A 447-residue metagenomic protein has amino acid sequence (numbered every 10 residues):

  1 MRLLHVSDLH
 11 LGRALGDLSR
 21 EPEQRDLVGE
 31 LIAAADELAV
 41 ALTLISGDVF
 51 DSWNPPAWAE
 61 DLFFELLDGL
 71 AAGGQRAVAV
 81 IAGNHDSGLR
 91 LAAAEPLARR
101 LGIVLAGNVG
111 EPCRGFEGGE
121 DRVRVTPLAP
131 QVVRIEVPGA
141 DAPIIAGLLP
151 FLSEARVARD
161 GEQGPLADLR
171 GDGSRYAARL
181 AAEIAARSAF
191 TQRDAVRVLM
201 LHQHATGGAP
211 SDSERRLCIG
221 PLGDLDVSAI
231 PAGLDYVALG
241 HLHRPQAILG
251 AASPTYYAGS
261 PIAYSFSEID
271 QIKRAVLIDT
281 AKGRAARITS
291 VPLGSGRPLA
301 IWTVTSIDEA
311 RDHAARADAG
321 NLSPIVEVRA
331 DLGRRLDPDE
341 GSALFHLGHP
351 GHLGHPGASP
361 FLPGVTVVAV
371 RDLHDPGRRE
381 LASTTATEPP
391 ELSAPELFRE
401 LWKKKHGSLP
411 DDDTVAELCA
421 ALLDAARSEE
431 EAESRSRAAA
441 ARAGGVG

Functional and structural regions predicted by a protein language model:
M1-Q75, A420-A425, V446: N-terminal active-site segment of His-dependent metallophosphoesterases
V6-S7, T43-D48, A77-N84, V104-V109 (+3 more regions): Active-site neighborhood of phospho(di)ester-bond hydrolases with catalytic His/Asp-centered motifs
H10, V40-W58, Q75-L89, A205-P221: Active-site neighborhood of divalent metal-dependent phosphoester/pyrophosphate hydrolases
G16, V49-L66, A82-L101, A106-G107 (+3 more regions): Metal-dependent catalytic neighborhoods of phosphoester/phosphodiester hydrolases
L42, D279-G447: Accessory, non-catalytic peripheral segments of nucleic-acid enzymes
L97, L101-G220, A281: Conserved catalytic scaffold of divalent metal-dependent phosphoesterases
R99-G107, A205-G207, S211-D279: Conserved beta-sheet core of the metallophosphoesterase superfamily
E117-A142, S253-D318: Binuclear metal-dependent phosphoesterase catalytic core
